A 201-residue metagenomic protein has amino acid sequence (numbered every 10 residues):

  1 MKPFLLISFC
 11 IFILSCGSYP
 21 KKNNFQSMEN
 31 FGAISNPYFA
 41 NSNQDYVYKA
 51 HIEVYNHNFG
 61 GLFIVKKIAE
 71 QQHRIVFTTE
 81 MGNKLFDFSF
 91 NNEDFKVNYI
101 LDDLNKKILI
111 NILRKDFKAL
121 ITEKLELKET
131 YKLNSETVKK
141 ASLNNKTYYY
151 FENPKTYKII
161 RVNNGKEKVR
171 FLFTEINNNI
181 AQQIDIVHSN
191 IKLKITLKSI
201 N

Functional and structural regions predicted by a protein language model:
K2-F9: Sec-dependent signal peptide recognition, specifically the positively charged N-region followed immediately by
F12-S15: C-terminal motif of bacterial Sec signal peptides marking the signal peptidase cleavage site
G17-P20: Bacterial signal peptide processing site
Y38-Y55: A short, Trp-centered hydrophobic/proline-enriched beta-strand micro-motif
A50-V54, F59-N83: N-terminal beta-strand/beta-hairpin edge segment
F77-M81, F90-D94, Y99-D103, N163 (+2 more regions): A mature extracytoplasmic/lumenal domain signature
K96-L125: Acidic/charged, solvent-exposed loop-and-adjacent secondary-structure segments enriched in E/D, K/R, S/T, and G/P
S135-N201: Gly/Pro-enriched, hydrophobic low-complexity segments that function as extracytoplasmic propeptides/linkers
